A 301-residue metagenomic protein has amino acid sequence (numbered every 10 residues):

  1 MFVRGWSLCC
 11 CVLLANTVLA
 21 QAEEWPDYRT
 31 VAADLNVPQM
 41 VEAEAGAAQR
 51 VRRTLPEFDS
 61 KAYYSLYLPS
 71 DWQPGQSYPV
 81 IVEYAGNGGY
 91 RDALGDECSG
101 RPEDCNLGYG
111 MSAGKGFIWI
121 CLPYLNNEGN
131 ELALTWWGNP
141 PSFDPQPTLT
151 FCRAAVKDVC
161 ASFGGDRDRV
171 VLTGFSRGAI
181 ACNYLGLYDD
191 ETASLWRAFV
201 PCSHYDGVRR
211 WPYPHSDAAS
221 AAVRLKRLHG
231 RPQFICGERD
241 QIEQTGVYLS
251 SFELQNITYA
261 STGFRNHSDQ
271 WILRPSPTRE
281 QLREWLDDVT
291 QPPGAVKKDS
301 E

Functional and structural regions predicted by a protein language model:
W6-T17: Bacterial N-terminal signal peptides
A20-V80, F117, R177, D189 (+6 more regions): A domain-start/cap signature at the N-terminus of enzymes
S70-G75, L134-S176: Gly/Ser-rich "nucleophile elbow"/oxyanion-hole loop immediately N-terminal to the catalytic nucleophile in hydrolases
S77-Y78, R91-C98, N130-L134, Y184-L185 (+3 more regions): Short, solvent-exposed loop/turn and secondary-structure capping segments
P79-G86, C236: The conserved beta1-alpha1 loop
N87-R153: Active-site machinery of serine-nucleophile hydrolases
A179-E191: Short glycine-enriched nucleophile-adjacent loop and the immediately C-terminal alpha-helix near the catalytic center
E191-D287: The feature captures the conserved acid-bearing segment of alpha/beta-hydrolase catalytic domains
